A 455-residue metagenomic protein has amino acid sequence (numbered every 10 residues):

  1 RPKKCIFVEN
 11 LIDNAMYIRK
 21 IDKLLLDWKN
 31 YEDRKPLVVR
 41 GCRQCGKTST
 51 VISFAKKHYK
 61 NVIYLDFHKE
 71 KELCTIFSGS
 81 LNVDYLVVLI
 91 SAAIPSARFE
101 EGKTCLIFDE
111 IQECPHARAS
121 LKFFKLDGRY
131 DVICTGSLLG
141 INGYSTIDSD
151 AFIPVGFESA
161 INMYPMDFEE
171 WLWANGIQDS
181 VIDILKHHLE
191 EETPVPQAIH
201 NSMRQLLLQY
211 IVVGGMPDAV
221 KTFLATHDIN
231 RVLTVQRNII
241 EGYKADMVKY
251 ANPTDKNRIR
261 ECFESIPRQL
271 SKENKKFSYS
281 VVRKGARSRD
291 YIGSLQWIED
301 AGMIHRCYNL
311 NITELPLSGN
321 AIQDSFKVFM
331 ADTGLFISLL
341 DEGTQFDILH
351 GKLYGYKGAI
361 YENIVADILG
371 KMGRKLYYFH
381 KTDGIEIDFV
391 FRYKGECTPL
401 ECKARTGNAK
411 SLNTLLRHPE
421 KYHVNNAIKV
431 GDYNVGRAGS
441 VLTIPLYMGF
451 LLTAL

Functional and structural regions predicted by a protein language model:
K3-N30: N-terminal pre-Walker A segment at the start of P-loop NTPase domains
Y31, F391-P399: Active-site beta-strand-loop-beta-strand hairpin of nuclease catalytic cores that positions key catalytic residues
K47: Conserved lysine of the Walker
T50, F54: Hydrophobic positions on the alpha1 helix immediately C-terminal to the Walker A/P-loop
E70-G102: Short glycine-rich substrate-engagement loop in P-loop NTPases that contacts/grips substrate
I107, D131-S137, N162, W171: Structural recognition of the conserved hydrophobic beta-strand(s) that form the central parallel beta-sheet of P-loop
G143-S271: Interdomain motor-coupling "hinge/lid" segment immediately C-terminal to the ATP-binding subdomain of NTP-driven enzymes
K221-K394: Accessory nucleic acid-recognition modules appended to NTPase machines
